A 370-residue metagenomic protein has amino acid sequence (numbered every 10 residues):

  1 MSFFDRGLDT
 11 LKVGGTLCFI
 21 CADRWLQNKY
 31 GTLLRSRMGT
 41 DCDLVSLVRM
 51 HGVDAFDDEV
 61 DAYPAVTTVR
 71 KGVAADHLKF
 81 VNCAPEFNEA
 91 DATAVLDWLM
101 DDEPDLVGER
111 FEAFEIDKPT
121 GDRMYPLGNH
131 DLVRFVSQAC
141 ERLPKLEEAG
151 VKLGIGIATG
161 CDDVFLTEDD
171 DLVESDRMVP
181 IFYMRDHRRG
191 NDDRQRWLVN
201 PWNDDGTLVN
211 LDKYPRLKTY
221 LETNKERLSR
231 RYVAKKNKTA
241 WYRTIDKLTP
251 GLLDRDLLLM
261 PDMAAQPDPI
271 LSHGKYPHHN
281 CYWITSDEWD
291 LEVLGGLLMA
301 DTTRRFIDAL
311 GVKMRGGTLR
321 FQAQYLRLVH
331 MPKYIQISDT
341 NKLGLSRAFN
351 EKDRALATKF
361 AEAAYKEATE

Functional and structural regions predicted by a protein language model:
M1-T159: Signature of N6-adenine DNA methyltransferases within the class I
D9, T40, T223, A363-E367: A generic structural signal for well-ordered alpha-helical segments enriched in polar/charged residues
T67, A92-E103, A323, I335 (+3 more regions): S-adenosyl-L-methionine
D122-P126, H130-A348, R354-T358, E362-A364: Polybasic, glycine- and aromatic-enriched phosphate-binding surface used to engage nucleic acids
E370: Conserved AMP-binding
